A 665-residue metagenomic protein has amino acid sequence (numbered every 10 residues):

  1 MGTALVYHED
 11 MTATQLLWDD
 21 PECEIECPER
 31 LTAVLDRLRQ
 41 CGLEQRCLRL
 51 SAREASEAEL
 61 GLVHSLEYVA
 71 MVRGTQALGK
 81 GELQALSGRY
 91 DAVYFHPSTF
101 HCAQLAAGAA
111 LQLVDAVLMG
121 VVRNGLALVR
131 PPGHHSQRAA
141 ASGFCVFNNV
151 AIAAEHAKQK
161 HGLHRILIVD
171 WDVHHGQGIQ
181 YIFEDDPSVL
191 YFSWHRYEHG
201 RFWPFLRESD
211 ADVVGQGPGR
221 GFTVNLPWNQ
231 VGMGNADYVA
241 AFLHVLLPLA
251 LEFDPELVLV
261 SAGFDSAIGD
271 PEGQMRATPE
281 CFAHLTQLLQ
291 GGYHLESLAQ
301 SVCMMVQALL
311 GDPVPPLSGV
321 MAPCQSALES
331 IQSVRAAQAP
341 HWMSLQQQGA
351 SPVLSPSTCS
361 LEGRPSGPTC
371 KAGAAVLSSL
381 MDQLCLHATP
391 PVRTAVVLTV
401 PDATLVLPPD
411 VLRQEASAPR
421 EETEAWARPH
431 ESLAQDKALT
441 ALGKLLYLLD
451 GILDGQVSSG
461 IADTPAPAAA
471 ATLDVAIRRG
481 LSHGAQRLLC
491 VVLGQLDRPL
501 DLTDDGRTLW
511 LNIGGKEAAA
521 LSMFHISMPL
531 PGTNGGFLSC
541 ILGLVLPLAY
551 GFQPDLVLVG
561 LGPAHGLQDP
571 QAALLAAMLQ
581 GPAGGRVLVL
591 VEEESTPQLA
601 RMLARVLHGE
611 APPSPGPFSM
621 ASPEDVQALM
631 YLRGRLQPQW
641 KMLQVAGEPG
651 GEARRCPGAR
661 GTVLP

Functional and structural regions predicted by a protein language model:
M1-D10, L17-W18, L38: Signal-peptide-cleavage-adjacent N-terminal segments of secreted and extracellular proteins
G2-V6, T12, M71-P665: A general "terminal functional-core" signal
Q15-E24, R276: Short, flexible/disordered intra-domain loops and linkers
D20-Q40: Short catalytic helix/loop segments, enriched in acidic residues and glycine and frequently bearing histidine
Q45: Globin-like tetrapyrrole-binding proteins
L48-A52: A short beta-strand-loop structural module common to alpha/beta enzyme folds
R53-A77: Charged, often glycine-rich, active-site loop that binds/positions anionic groups
